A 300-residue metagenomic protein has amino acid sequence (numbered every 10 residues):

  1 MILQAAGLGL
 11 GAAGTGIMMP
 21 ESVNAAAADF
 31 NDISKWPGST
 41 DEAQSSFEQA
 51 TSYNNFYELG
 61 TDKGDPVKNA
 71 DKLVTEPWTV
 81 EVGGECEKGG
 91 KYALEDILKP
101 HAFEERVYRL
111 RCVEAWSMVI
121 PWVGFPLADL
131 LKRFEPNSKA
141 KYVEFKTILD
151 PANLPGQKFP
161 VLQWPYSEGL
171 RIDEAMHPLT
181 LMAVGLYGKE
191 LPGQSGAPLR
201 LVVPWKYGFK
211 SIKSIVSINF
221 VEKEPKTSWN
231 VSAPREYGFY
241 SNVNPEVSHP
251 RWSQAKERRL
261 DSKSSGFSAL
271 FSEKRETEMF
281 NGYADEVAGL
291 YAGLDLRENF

Functional and structural regions predicted by a protein language model:
M1-S22: N-terminal export signals
A26-F300: Structured, non-membrane catalytic/scaffold regions adjacent to prosthetic-group chemistry
